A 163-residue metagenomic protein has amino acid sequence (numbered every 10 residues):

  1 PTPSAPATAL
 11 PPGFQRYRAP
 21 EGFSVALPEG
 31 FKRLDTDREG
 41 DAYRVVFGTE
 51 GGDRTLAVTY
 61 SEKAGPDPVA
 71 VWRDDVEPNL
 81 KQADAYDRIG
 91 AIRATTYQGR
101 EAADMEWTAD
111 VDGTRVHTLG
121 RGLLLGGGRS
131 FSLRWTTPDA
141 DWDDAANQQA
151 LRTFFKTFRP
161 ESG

Functional and structural regions predicted by a protein language model:
P1-A19, E161-G163: N-terminal low-complexity, Pro/Thr-rich disordered segments that flank secretion/membrane-targeting signals
L10-R16, A42-R44, Q98-E106: Short, hydrophobic/aromatic-rich segments at coil-to-beta transitions
R16, G30-D37, D84-A94: Short secondary-structure junctions
P20-A70: Secretory pathway targeting signatures of secreted, lumenal, and periplasmic proteins
F31, L133-G163: Surface-exposed amphipathic alpha-helical segments
P66-Q82: Short, solvent-exposed recognition patches
E77-L124: Signature of long, low-cysteine stretches enriched in small and polar/charged residues
G126-F131: Short hydrophobic/glycine-rich mini-motifs in sensory/regulatory modules that couple input to downstream signaling
